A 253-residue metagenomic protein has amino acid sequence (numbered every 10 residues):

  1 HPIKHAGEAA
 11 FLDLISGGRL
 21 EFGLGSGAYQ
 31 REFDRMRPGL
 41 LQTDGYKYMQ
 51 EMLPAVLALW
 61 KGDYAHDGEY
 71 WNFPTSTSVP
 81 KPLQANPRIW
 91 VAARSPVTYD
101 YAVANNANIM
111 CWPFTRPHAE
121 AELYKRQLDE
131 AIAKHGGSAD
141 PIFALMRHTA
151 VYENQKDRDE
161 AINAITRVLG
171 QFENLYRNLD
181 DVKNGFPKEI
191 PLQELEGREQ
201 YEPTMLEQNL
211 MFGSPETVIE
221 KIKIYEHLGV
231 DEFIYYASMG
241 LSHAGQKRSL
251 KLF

Functional and structural regions predicted by a protein language model:
H1-H66, I109-M110, T115-P117, N163-A164 (+1 more regions): Flexible, glycine-rich active-site loops centered on histidine and acidic residues that chelate a metal or position
K4-E8, A93-D100, P215-I224: Short, acidic/polar
H5, M49, A121, V218 (+2 more regions): Aromatic/hydrophobic pocket-lining residues that form the small-molecule binding cavity in soluble enzyme cores
L12, F22, V56, I89 (+5 more regions): Conserved, mostly hydrophobic/aromatic
I15, N105, L228-V230: Structural motif
L20-L24, I89-A92, A107-W112, P141-H148 (+1 more regions): Hydrophobic faces of well-ordered beta-strands that scaffold small-molecule active sites in alpha/beta enzyme cores
F33, W112-H118, Y236-S249: Glycine-rich, proline-tolerant flexible connector loops at the mouths of alpha/beta enzymes
Q42-S78, A119-V230: An alpha-helical appendage that flanks or caps ligand/catalytic pockets
